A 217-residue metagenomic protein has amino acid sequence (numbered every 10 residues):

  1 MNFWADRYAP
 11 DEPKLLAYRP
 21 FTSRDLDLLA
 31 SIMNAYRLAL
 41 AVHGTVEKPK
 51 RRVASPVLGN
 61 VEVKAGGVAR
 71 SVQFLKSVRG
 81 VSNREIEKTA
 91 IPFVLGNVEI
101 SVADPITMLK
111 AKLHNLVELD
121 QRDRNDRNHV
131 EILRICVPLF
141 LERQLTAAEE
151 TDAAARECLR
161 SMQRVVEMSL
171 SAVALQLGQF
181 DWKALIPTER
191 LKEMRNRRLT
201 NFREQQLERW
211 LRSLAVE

Functional and structural regions predicted by a protein language model:
M1-E217: Compositionally biased terminal segments of proteins
